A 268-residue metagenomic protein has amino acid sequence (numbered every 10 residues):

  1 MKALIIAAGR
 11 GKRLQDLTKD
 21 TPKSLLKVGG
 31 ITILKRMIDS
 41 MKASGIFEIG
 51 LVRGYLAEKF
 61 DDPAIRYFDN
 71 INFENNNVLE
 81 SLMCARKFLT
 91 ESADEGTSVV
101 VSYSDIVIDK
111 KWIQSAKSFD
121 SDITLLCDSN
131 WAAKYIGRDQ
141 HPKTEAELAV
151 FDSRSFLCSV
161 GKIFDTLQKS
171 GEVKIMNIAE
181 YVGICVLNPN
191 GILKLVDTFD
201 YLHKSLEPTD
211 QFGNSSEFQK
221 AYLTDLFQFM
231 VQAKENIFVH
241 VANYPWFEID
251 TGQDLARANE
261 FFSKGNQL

Functional and structural regions predicted by a protein language model:
M1-A3, V173-L268: Conserved alpha/beta core of the MobA/IspD/sugar-nucleotide pyrophosphorylase nucleotidyltransferase superfamily
M1-I5, R13, K27, I31-S98 (+1 more regions): Conserved N-terminal catalytic core of the sugar/cofactor nucleotidyltransferase
I5, G50-L51, V101, L125-L126 (+1 more regions): Structural beta-sheet core signal
G9, Y55, I106-V107, K111 (+2 more regions): Alpha-helix/helix-capping structural signal
K19-S24: Short alpha-helical oligomerization interface
K27, F88, V150, V186-N188 (+1 more regions): Short, well-ordered beta-strand micro-motif
F60-L148: Conserved beta-loop-beta/alpha segment of the NTase-like Rossmann-fold superfamily that binds/positions NTPs
K110-T198: Conserved core of the sugar-phosphate nucleotidyltransferase
